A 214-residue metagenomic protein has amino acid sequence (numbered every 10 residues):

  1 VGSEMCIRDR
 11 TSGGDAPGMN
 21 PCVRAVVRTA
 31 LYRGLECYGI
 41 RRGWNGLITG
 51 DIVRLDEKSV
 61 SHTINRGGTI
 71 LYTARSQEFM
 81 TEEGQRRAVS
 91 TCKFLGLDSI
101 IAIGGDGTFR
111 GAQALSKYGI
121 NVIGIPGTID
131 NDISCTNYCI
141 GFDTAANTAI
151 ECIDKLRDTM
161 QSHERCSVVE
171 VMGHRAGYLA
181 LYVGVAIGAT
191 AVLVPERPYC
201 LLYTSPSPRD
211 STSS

Functional and structural regions predicted by a protein language model:
V1-D9, Y203-D210: Conserved small/polar residues in nucleotide/adenosyl-binding loops
I7-I48: N-terminal phosphate-binding or glycine-rich loops at protein starts, especially the Walker A/P-loop of NTPases
R8-G14, I70-A74, S99-A102, S167-E170: Short glycine-rich or small-residue beta-strand-to-loop segments that form or flank ligand, phosphate, metal/Fe-S
S12-G14, I40-G46, R75-S76, G105-G107 (+3 more regions): Short, ordered loop/turn segments at secondary-structure junctions
C22-V26, G107-I120, A180: Short Gly/Thr/Asp-enriched flexible loops that form oxyanion-binding sites at enzyme active sites
L47-A102, I140-C152: Glycine-rich oxoanion-binding loops at beta->alpha junctions
A102-G104, A114, F142-E164, E170-S205 (+1 more regions): Accessory alpha-helical/coil subdomains and C-terminal extensions that flank or cap enzyme catalytic cores
